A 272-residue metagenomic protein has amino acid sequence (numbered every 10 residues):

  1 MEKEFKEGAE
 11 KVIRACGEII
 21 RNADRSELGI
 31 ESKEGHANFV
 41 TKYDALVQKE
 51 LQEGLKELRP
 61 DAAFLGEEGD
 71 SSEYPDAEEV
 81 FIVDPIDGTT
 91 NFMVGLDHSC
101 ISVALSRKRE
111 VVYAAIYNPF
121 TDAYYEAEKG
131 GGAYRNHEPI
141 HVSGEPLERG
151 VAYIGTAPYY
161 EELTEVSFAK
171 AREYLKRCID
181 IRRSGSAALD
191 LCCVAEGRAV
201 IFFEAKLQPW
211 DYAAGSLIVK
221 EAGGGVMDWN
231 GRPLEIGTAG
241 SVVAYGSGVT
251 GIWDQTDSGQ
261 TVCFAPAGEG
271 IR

Functional and structural regions predicted by a protein language model:
M1-I86, R272: N-terminal subdomain of lithium-sensitive/metallo-dependent phosphomonoesterases centered on the IMPase/IPPase/PAP
I20-A23, D44, L55, T89 (+5 more regions): Residue-level signal for inorganic ion chemistry
N38, D44, E67, D84-D87 (+5 more regions): Acidic active-site catalytic centers that drive phospho-/nucleotidyl reactions and related ester hydrolyses
A63, Y113, V200-I201: Short, Asp-centered acidic motifs that coordinate Mg2+ and/or phosphate in catalytic or ligand-binding sites
P75-Y134: DPxDG-like acidic metal-binding loop motif
R135-N136, H141: A structural micro-motif at secondary-structure boundaries
V142-R272: An extended, acidic
